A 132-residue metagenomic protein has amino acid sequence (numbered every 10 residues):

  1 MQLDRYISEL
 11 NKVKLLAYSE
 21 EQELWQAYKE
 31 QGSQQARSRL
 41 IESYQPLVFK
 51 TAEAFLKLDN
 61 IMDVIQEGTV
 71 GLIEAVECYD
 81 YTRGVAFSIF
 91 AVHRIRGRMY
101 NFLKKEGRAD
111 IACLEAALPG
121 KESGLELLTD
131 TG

Functional and structural regions predicted by a protein language model:
M1-R108: Alpha-helical promoter-recognition and RNA polymerase-docking modules of transcription initiation factors, dominated by
Y100-G132: Charged, low-cysteine interdomain linkers and short loop/connector segments that bridge structured helical modules
